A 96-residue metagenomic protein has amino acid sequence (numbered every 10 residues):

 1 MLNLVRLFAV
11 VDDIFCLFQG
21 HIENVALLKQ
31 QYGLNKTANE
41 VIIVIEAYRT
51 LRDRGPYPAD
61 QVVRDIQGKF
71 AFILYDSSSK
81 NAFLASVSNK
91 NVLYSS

Functional and structural regions predicted by a protein language model:
M1-S96: N-terminus-centric sequence/structural signature that marks the extreme N-terminus and adjacent "lid/interface" module
